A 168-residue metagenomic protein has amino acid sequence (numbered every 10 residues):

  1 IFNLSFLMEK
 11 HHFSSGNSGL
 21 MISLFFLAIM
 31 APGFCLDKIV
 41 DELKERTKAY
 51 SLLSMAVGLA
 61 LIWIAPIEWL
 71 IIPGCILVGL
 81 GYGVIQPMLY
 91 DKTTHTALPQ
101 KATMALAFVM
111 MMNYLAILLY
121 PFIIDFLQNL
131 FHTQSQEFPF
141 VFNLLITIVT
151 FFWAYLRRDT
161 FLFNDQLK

Functional and structural regions predicted by a protein language model:
F2-N17: Short amphipathic helix-loop junctions that connect adjacent transmembrane helices in Major Facilitator Superfamily/SLC
A31-K44, Q128: Helix-to-loop junctions at the C-terminal end of transmembrane segments in multipass secondary transporters
R46-L61: Structural signature of the two symmetry-related core transmembrane helices
I67-G79: Helical-face signature of the major facilitator-like transporter fold
V84-A97: Intracellular juxtamembrane helix-capping segments at the cytosolic ends of symmetry-related transmembrane helices
P99-H132: A late C-terminal transmembrane helix in Major Facilitator Superfamily
I124-I146: A membrane-interface helix-boundary motif in multi-pass transporters
V141-K168: Multi-pass alpha-helical transporter architecture, strongest for 12-TM Major Facilitator/SLC carriers used
